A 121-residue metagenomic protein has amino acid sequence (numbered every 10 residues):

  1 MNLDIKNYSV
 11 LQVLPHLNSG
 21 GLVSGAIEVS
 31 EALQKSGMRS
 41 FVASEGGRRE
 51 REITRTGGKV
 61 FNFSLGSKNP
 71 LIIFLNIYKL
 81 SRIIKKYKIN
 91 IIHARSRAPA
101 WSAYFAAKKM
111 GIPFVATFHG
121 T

Functional and structural regions predicted by a protein language model:
M1-T121: Membrane-interface segments of envelope glycosyltransferases acting on lipid-linked substrates or membrane lipids
